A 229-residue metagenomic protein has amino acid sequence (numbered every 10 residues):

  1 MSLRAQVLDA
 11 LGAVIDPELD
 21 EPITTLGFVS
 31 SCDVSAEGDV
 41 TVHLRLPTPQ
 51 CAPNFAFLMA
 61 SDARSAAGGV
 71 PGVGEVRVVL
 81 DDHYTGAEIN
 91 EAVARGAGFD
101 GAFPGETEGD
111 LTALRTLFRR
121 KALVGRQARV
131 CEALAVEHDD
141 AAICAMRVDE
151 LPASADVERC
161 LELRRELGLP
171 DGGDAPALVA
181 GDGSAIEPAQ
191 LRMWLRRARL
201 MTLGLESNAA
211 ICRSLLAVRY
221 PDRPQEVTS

Functional and structural regions predicted by a protein language model:
M1-P49, N54-S229: Domain-level signature for proteins that mediate thiol-based redox and metal-cofactor handling
